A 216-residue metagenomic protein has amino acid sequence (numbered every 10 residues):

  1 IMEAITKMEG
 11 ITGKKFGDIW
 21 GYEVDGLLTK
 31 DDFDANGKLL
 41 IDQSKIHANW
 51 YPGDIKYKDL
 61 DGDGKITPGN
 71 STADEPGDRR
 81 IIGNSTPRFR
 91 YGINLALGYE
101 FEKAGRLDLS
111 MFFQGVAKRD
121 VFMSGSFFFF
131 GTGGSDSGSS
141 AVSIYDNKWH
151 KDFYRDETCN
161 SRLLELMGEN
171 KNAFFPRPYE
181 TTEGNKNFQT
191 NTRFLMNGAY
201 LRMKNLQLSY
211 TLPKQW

Functional and structural regions predicted by a protein language model:
I1, F113-R119, N205, L212: Transmembrane beta-strands of outer-membrane beta-barrel pores
I1-S85, V121-N172: Conserved small-residue
D34-A35, F122-M123, F128-F130, T158-W216: Membrane-interface anchoring segments and C-terminal beta-barrel signals
E75-R79, R88-G92, F188-L195: Glycine- and acidic
F89, G105-L107, A199, W216: Outer-envelope beta-barrel architecture signal
F89-L95, M203-L208: Hydrophobic, lipid-facing positions within transmembrane beta-strands of outer-membrane proteins
Y99, L107-M111: Transmembrane beta-strands of outer-membrane beta-barrel proteins
K103-L107, V116-K118: Bacterial peptidoglycan biogenesis and beta-lactam-recognition machinery
